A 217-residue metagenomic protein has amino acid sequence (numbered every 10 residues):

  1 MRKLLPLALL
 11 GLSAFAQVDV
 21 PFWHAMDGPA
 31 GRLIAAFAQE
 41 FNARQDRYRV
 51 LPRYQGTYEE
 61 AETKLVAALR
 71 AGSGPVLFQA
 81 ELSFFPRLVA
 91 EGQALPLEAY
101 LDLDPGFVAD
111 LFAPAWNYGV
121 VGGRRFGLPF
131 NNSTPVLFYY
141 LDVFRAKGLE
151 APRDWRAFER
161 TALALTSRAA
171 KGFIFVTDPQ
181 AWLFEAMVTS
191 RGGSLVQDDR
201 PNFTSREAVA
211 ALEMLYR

Functional and structural regions predicted by a protein language model:
L4-S13: Sec-dependent N-terminal signal peptides
F15-P21, N42-Y48, G122-G123, R145 (+1 more regions): Immediate post-signal peptide segment of exported/extracytoplasmic ligand-binding proteins
Q17-D27, Y48-R53, L77, F126: Short, well-ordered beta-strand elements
W23-D27, G127-N132, Y140, K147 (+2 more regions): Short beta-strand->loop
D27-A30, T57-E59, L82-R87, S133-V136 (+2 more regions): Solvent-exposed loop/turn segments at secondary-structure junctions within structured extracellular/periplasmic domains
E40, R44-L111, A146-R153: Extracytoplasmic "Venus flytrap"/periplasmic binding protein-like
L82-V136, E159, A186, G192: Hinge/lid segment of periplasmic solute-binding proteins
A162-T166, R200-R217: Glycine-centered hinge/linker elements that transmit conformational signals in sensory and ligand-binding systems
